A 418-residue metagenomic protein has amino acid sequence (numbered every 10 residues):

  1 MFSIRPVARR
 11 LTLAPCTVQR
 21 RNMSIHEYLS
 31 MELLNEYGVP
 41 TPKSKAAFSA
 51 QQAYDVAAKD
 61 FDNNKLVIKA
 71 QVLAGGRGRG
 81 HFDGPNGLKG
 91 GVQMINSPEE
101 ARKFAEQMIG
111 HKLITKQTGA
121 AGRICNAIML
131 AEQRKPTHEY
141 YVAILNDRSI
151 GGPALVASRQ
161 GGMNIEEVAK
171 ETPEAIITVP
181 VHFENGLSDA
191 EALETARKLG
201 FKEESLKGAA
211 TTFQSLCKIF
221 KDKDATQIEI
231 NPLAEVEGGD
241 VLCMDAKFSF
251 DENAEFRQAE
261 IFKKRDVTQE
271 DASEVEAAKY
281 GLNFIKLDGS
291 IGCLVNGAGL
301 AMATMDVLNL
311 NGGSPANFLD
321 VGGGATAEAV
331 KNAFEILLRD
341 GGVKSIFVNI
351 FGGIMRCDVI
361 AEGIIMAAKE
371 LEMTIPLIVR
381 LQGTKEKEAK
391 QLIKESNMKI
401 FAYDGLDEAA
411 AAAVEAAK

Functional and structural regions predicted by a protein language model:
F2-I230, A234-V348, D358-I360, M366-E370 (+1 more regions): ATP-dependent carboxylate/acyl-activation modules
G353: Catalytic core of bacterial c-di-GMP phosphodiesterases, primarily the EAL and HD-GYP domains, capturing alpha-helical
T374-Q382: Short internal beta-strands
